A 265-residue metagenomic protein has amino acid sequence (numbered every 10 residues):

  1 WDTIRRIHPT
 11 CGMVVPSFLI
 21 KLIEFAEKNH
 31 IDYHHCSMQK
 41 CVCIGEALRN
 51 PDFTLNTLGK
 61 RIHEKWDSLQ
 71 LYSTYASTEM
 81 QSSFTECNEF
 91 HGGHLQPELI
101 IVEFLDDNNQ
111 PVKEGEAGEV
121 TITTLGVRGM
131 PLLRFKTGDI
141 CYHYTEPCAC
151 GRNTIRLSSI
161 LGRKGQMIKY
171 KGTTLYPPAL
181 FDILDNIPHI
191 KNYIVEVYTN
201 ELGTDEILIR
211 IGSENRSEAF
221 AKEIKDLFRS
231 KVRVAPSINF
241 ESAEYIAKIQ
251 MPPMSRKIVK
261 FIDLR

Functional and structural regions predicted by a protein language model:
W1-R265: Active-site glycine/GP-rich loop and adjacent strand/helix microenvironment that borders small-molecule binding pockets
